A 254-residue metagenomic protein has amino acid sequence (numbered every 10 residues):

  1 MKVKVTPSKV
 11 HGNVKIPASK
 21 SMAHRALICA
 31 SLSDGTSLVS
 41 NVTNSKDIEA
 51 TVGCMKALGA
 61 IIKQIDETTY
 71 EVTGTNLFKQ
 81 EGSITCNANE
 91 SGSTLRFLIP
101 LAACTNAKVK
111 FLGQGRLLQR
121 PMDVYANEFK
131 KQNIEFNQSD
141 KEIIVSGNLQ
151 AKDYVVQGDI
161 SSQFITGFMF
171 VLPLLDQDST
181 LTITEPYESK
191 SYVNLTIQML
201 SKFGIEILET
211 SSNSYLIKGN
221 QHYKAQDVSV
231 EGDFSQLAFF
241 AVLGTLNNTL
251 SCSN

Functional and structural regions predicted by a protein language model:
M1-N254: Structural preference for solvent-exposed beta-strand-turn elements and adjacent flexible terminal/loop segments within
